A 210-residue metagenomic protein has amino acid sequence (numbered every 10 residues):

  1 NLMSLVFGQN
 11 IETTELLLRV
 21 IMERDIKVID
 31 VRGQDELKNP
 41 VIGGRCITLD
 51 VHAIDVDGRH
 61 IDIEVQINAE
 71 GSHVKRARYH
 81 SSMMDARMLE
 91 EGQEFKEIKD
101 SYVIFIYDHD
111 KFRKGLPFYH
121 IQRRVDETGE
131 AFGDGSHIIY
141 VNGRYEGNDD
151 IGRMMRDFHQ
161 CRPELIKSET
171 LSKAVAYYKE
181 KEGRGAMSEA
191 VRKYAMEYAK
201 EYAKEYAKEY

Functional and structural regions predicted by a protein language model:
N1-D134: Accessory alpha/beta interaction modules
S4, E70, R76, G92 (+10 more regions): Generic intrinsically disordered, low-complexity segments enriched for polar/acidic and small residues
I54, I61-Q66, Y145-Y210: Short, charged alpha-helical interaction segments and adjacent helix-coil junctions
F105-D108, N142-G143, K179: Pocket-edge structural micro-motifs
V125-D134, I139-R144, M154-C161: Low-complexity, glycine/alanine/valine/leucine- and proline-rich hydrophobic stretches
